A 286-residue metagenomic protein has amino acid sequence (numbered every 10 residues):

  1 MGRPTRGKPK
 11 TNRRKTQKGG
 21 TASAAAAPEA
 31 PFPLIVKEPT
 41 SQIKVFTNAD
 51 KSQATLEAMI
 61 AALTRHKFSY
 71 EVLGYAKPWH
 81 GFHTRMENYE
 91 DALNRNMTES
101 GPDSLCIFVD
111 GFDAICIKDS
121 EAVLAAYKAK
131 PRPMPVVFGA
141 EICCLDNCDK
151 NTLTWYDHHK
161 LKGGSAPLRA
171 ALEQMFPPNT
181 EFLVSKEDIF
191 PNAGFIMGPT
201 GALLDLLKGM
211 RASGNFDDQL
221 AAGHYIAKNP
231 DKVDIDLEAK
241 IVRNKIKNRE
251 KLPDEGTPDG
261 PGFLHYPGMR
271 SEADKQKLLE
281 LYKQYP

Functional and structural regions predicted by a protein language model:
G2-S23, A27: Arg/Lys-rich, intrinsically disordered low-complexity tails that mediate electrostatic binding and condensation
G20-L105, R132: N-terminal anchoring/stem segment of glycosyltransferases
Q53-L56, M86, D113, I117-S120 (+4 more regions): Generic preference for well-ordered alpha-helical elements
L56-H66, N151-H158, L278-L281: Short, aromatic/basic amphipathic alpha-helical patches
S104-F112: Short beta-strand-to-loop acidic/aromatic patch adjacent to the donor-nucleotide binding site
C116-G163: Conserved donor-nucleotide/metal-binding helix-loop-beta segment in metal-dependent transferases, i.e., the alpha-helix
H159-E187: Short, flexible, basic/aromatic active-site loop/helix in glycosyltransferases
F176-Q284: Catalytic core and acceptor-binding pocket of nucleotide-sugar-dependent glycosyltransferases
